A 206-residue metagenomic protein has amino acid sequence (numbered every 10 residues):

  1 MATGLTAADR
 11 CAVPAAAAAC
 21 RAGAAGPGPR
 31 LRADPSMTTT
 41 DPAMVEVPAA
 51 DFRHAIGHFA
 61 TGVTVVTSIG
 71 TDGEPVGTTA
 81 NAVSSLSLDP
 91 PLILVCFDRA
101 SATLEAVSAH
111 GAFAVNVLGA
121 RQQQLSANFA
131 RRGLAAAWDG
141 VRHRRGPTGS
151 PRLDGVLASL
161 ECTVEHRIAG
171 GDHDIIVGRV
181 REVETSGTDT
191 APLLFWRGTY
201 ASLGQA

Functional and structural regions predicted by a protein language model:
A2-A206: Basic, polyanion-binding surface patches
